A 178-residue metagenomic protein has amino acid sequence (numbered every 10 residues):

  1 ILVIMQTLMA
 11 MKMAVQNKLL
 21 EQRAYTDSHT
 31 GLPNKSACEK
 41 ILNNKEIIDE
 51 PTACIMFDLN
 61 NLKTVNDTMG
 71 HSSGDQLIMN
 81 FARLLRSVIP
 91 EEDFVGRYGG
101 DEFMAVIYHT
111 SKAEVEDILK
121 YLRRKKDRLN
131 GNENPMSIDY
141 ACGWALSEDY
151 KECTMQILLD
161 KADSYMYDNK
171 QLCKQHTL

Functional and structural regions predicted by a protein language model:
I1-S28, S36-E46: Signal-transducing coiled-coil linker helices
Q22-Y25, N34-A53, N60-P90, G96-G100 (+4 more regions): Conserved long alpha-helical elements within nucleotide-processing catalytic cores of c-di-GMP signaling and class III
M56, I107, W144-L146: Sensory input modules used in signal transduction, predominantly PAS/LOV/GAF but also related non-catalytic regulatory
H71, K112, E116-R123, D127-E133 (+1 more regions): Catalytic-core segments of nucleotide cyclases and related cyclic-nucleotide turnover enzymes
M136-A141: PAS and PAS-like sensory/regulatory domains
